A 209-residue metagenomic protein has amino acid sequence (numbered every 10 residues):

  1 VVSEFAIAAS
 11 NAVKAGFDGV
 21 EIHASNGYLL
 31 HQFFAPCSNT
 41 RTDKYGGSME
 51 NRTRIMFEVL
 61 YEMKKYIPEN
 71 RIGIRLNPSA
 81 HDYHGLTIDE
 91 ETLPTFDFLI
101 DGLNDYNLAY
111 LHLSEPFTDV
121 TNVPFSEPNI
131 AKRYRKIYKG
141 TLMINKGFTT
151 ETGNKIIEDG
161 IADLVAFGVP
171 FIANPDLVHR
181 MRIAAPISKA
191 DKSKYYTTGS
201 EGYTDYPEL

Functional and structural regions predicted by a protein language model:
V1-L209: Flavin-dependent oxidoreductase catalytic cores
